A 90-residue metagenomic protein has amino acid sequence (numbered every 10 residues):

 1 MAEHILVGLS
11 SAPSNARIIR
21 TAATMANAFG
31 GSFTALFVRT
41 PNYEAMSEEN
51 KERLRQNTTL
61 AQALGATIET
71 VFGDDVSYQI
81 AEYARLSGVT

Functional and structural regions predicted by a protein language model:
A2-A63, E69: Small/aliphatic-rich secondary-structure junction motif
G65-T90: Structural beta-alpha unit
